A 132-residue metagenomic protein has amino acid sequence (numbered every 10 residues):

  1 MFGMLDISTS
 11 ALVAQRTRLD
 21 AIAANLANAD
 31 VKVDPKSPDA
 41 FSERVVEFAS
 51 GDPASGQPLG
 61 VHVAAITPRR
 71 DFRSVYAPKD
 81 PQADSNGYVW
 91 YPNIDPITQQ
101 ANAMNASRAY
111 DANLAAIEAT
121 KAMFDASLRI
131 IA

Functional and structural regions predicted by a protein language model:
M1-A132: Amphipathic alpha-helical polymerization modules
